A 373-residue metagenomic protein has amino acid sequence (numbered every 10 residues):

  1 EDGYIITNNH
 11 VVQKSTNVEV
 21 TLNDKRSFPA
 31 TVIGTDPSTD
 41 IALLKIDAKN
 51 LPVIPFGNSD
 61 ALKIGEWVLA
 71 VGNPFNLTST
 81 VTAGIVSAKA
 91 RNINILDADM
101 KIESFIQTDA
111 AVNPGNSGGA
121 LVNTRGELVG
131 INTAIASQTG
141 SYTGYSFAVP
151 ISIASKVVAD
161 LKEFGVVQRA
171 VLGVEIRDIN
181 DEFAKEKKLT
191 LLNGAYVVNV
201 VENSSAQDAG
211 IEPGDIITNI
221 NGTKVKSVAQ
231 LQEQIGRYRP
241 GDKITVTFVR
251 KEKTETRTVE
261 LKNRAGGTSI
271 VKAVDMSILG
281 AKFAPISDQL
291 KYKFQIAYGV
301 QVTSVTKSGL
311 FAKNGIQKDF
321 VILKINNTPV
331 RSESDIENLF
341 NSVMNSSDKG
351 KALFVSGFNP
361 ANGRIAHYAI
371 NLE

Functional and structural regions predicted by a protein language model:
E1-S79, N92, S155, N193 (+4 more regions): Conserved active-site neighborhood of the chymotrypsin/trypsin-like protease fold
G3, T7-N8, G65, G84 (+5 more regions): Conserved phosphate-binding and hydrolysis motifs of nucleotide-dependent enzymes
I6, E19, L69, V122 (+4 more regions): Hydrophobic beta-strand signal
Q13, P29-T31, K45, K63 (+1 more regions): C-terminal recognition in membrane/secretory proteostasis and scaffolding
Q13-V18, L51, V71-I85, A90-G118 (+5 more regions): Active-site loop architecture of trypsin-fold serine endopeptidases
I54-F56, I106-V122, V198-A206, V305-K313: Gly/Ser-rich catalytic serine loop of serine hydrolases
